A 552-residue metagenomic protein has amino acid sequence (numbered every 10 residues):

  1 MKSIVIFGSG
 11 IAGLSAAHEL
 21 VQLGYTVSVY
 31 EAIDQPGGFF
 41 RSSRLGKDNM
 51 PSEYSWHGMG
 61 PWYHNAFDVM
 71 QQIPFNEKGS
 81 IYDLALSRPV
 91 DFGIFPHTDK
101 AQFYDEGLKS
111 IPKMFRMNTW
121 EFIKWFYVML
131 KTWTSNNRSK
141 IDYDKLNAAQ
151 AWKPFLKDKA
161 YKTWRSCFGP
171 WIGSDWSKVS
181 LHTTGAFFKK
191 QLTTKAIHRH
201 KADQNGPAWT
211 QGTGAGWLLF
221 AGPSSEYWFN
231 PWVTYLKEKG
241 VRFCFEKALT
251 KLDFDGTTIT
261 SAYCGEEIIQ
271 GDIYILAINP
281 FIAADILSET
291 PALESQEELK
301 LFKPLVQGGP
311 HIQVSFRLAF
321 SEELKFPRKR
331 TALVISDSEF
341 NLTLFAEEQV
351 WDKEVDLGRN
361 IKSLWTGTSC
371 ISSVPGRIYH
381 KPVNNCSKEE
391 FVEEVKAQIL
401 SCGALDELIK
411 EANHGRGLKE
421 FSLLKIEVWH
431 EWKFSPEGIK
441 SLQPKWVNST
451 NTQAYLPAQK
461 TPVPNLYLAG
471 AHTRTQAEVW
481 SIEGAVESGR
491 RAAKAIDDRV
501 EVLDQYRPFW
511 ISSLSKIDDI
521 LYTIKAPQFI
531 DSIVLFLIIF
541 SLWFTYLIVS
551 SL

Functional and structural regions predicted by a protein language model:
K2-V29: N-terminal Rossmann-like FAD-binding beta1-loop-alpha1 element of flavoenzymes
A12, Q35, F281: Conserved Rossmann-like nucleotide-cofactor binding loop
V21-R44: Glycine-rich FAD pyrophosphate-binding loop
K47-R138: Dinucleotide-binding Rossmann-like beta1-alpha1 core, especially the glycine-rich loop that anchors the ADP
V128-K251, D255: Active-site/ligand-binding neighborhood in enzyme catalytic cores
D203-F220, Y263, D272-I273, I278-L456 (+3 more regions): C-terminal segments that line or cap access tunnels to active or ligand-binding sites in enzymes and enzyme-associated
K251-I269: Conserved beta-strand-loop-beta-strand element in the redox core of flavoprotein oxidoreductases
K445-L552: C-terminal lid/capping helical subdomain adjacent to the catalytic/cofactor pocket in oxidative enzymes
